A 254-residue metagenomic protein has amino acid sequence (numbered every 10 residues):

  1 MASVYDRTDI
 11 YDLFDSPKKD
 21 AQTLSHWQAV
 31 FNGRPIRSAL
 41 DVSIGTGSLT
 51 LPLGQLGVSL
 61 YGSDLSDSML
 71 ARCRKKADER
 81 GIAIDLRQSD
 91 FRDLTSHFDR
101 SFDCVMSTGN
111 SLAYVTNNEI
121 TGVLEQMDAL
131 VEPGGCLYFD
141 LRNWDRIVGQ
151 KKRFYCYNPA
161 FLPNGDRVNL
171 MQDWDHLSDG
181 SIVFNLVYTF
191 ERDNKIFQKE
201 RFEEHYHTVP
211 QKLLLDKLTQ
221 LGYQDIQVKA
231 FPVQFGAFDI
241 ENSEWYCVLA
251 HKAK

Functional and structural regions predicted by a protein language model:
M1-R37: Conserved class I S-adenosyl-L-methionine
I36-G45: Conserved class I S-adenosyl-L-methionine
T50-D93: Class I SAM-dependent methyltransferase SAM/SAH-binding core
S96-C104: A short acidic, Gly/Pro-enriched loop at the edge of an enzyme's catalytic core that lines a small-molecule cofactor
T121-P133: A short glycine-rich, Lys/Arg-flanked "PGG" loop and its adjoining helix->strand segment in the class I
G134-L141: Conserved beta-strand signature within the Rossmann-like core of class I S-adenosyl-L-methionine
L141-K212: SAM-dependent methyltransferase
H205-K254: C-terminal lobe and adjacent flexible extensions of AdoMet/dcAdoMet transferase-like proteins
